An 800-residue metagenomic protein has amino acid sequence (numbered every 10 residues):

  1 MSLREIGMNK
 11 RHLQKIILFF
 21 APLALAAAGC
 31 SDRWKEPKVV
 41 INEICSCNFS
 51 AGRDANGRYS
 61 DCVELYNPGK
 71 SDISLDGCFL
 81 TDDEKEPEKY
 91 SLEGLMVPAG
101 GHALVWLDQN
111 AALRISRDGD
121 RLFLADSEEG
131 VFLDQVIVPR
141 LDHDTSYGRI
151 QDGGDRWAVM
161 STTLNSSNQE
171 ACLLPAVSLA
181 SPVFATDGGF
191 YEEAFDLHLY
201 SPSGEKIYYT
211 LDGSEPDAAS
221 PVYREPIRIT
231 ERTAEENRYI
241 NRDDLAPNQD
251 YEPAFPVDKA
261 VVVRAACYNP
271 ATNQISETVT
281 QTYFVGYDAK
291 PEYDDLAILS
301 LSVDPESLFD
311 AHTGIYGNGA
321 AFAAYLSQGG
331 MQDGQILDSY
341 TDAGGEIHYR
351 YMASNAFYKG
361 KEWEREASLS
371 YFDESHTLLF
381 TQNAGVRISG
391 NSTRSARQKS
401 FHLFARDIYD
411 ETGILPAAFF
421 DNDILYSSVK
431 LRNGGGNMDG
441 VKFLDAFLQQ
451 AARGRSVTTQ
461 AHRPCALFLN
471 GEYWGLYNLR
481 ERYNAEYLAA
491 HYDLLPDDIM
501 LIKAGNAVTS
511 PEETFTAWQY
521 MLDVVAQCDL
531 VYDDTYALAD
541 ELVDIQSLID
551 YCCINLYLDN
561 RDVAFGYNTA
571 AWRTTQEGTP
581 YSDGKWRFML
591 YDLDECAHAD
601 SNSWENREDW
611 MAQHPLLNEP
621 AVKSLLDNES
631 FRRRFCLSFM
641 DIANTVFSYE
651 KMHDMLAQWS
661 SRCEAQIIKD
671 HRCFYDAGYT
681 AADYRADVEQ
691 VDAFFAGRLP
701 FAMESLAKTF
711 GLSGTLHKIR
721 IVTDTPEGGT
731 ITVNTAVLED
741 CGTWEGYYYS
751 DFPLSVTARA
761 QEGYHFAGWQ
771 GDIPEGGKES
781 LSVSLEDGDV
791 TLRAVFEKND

Functional and structural regions predicted by a protein language model:
L3-I17: Bacterial N-terminal signal peptides that target proteins for export
L18-A26: Bacterial N-terminal signal peptides
P22, R33-W34, V39-V40, I44 (+8 more regions): Short, compositionally stereotyped local motifs that mark structural "simplifiers"
C30-W157: Activation on beta-sandwich/Ig-like modules and their edge loops
A51-G57, A112-R114, A254-P256, A356-K361 (+1 more regions): Short consensus segments that form the blades of beta-propeller domains, in both extracellular/periplasmic
R53, D76, D134-Q135, T210-D212 (+13 more regions): Short, solvent-exposed loop/turn and secondary-structure capping segments
M160, L164-L173, D295-I336, T341-I347 (+10 more regions): Middle-to-C-terminal accessory/interaction subdomains
Y340-E512: Conserved ATP-binding subdomain of kinase catalytic cores across diverse folds
